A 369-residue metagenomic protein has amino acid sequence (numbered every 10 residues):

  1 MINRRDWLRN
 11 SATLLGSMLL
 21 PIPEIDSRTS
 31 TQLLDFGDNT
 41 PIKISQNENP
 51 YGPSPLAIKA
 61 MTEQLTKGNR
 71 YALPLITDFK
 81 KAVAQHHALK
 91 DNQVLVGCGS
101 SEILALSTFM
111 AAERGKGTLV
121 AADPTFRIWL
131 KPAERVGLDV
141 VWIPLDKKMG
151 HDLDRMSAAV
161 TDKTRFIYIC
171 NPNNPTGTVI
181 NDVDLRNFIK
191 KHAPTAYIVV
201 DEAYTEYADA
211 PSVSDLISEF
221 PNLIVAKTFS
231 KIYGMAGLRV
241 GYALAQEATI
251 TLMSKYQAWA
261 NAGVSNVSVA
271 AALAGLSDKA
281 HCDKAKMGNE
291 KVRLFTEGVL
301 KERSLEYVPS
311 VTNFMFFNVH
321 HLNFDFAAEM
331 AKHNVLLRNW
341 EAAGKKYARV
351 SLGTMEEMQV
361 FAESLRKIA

Functional and structural regions predicted by a protein language model:
M1-L15: N-terminal secretory signal peptides and thylakoid transit peptides that target proteins across membranes
S11-R70, Q85: N-terminal "arm"/small-domain region of PLP-dependent enzymes with the aminotransferase-like
G68, D78-T118, P132: Phosphate-binding glycine-rich loop
E113-I169: PLP-dependent aminotransferase-like
L145, N289-E290, E302-H333: Conserved PLP-binding catalytic core of the aspartate aminotransferase-like
L153-D162, P175-I198, E202-I232: Active-site pre-lysine segment of PLP-dependent enzymes
N222-K301, L305-V308: PLP-dependent aminotransferase class I/II
E329-K332, E341-A369: PLP-dependent enzyme catalytic core of the Aspartate aminotransferase-like
